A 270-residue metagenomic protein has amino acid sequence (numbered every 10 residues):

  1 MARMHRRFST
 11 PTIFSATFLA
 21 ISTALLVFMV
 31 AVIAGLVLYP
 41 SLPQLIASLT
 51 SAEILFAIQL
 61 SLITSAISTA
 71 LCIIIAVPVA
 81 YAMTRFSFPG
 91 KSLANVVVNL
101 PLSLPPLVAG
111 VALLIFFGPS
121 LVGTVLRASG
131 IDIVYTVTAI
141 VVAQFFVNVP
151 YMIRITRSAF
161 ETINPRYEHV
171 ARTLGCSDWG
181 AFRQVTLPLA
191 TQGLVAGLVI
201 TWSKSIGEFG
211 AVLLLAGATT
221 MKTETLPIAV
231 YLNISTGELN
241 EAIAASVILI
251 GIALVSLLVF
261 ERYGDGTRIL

Functional and structural regions predicted by a protein language model:
A2, Y263-L270: Short, charged juxtamembrane terminal tails flanking transmembrane helices
S9-L42, A52-E161, V185, L189-G210 (+2 more regions): Membrane-water interface segments at the C-terminal ends of transmembrane alpha-helices in multi-pass inner-membrane
P89, C176-D178: Short coil/turn motifs that cap or connect alpha-helices
Y167: Helix-turn-helix DNA-binding elements, focusing on the entry/boundary residues of the two helices that contact DNA
A171: The alpha-helix within a helix-turn-helix
L174-G175, P188: Glycine/proline-centered hinge or cleavage motifs at structural transition points of membrane proteins
A211-G237: Glycine-rich helix-loop "coupling/hinge" segments at transmembrane-helix boundaries in multipass transporters
